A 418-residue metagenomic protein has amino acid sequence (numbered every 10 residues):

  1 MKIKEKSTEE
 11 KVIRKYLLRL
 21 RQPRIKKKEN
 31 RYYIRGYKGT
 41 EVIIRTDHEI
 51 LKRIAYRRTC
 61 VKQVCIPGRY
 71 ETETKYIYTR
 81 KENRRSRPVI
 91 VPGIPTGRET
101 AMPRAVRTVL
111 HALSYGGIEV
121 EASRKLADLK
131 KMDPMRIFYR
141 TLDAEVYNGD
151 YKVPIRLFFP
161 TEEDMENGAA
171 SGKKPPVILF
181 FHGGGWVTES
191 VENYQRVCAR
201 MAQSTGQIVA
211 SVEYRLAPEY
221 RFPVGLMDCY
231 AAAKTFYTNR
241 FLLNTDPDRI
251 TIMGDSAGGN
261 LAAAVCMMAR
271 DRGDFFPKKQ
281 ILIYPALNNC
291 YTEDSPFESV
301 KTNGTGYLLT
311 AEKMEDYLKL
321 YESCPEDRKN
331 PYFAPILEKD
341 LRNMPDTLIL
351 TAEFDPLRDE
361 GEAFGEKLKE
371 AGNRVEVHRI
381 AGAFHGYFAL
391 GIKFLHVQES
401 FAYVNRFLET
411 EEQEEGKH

Functional and structural regions predicted by a protein language model:
M1-E163, H418: A glycine/proline-hinged amphipathic helix-loop "lid/cap" segment that gates access to hydrophobic ligand pockets
K173-G183: Short beta-strand element of the alpha/beta-hydrolase
E192-A210: Short amphipathic alpha-helix adjacent to the substrate-entry channel of hydrolases
Y220-F241: Alpha/beta-hydrolase active-site loop
Y237-T251, R272: Gly/Ser-rich "nucleophile elbow"/oxyanion-hole loop immediately N-terminal to the catalytic nucleophile in hydrolases
M267-E326: Hydrolase active-site cap/lid region
I349-T351: Short beta-strand/loop motif that positions the catalytic acidic residue of the alpha/beta-hydrolase fold
F394-H418: Catalytic active-site module of serine/aspartate enzymes centered on a nucleophile-bearing elbow/loop
